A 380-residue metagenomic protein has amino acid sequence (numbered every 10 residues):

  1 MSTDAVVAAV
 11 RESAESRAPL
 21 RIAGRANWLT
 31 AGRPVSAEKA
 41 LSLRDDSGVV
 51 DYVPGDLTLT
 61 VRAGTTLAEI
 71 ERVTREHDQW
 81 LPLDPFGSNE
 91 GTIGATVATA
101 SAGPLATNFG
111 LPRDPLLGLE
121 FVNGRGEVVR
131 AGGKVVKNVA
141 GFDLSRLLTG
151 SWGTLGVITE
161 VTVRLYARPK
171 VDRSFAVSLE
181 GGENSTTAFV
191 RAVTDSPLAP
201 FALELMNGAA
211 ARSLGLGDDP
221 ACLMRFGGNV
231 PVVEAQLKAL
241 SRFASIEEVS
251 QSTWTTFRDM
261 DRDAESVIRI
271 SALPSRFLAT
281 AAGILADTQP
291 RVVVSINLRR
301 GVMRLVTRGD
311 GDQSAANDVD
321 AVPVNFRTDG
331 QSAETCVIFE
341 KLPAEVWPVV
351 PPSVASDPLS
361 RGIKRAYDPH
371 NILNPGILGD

Functional and structural regions predicted by a protein language model:
M1-L20, L43-N89, V97, S101-K134 (+2 more regions): N-terminal glycine-rich flavin-associated loop
A14, R75, T194, V324-Q331: Anion (oxyanion) recognition and catalysis
P19, P82, A199-E204, P290-S295 (+1 more regions): A short linear hydrophobic-aromatic micro-motif
R21-N27: Glycine-rich beta-strand-to-loop/alpha-helix junction loops that act as flexible
G24, G64, M224, L305: Residue-level signal for inorganic ion chemistry
T30-A37, R44, E247-D380: Conserved glycine-rich FAD pyrophosphate-binding loop
A68-I70, G182-A188, V230-K238, R276-G283 (+1 more regions): Short, conserved charged micro-motifs
A98, L117-S266: C-terminal substrate-binding/cap subdomain adjacent to the FAD-binding core in PCMH-type and related FAD-linked
